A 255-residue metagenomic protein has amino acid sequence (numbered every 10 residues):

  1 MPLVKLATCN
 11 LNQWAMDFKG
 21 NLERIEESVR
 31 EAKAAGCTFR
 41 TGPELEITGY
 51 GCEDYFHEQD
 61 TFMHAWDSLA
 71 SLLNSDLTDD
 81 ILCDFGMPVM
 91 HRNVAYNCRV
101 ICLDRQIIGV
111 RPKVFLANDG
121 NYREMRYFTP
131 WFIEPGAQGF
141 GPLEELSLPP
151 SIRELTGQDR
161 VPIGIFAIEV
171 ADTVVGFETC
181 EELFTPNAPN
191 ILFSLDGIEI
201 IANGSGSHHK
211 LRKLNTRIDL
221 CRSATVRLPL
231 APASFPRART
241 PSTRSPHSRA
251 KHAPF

Functional and structural regions predicted by a protein language model:
M1-F255: Enzyme catalytic cores with a strong preference for nitrogen-chemistry domains
